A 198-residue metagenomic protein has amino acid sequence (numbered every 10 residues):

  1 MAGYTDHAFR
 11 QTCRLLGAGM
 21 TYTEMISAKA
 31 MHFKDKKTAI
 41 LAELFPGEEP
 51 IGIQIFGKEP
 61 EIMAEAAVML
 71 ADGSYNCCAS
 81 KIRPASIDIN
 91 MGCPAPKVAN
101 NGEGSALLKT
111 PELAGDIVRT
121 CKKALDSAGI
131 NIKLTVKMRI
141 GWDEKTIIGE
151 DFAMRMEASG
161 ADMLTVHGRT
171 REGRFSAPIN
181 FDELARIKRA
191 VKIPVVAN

Functional and structural regions predicted by a protein language model:
M1-N198: Flavin-dependent oxidoreductase catalytic cores
